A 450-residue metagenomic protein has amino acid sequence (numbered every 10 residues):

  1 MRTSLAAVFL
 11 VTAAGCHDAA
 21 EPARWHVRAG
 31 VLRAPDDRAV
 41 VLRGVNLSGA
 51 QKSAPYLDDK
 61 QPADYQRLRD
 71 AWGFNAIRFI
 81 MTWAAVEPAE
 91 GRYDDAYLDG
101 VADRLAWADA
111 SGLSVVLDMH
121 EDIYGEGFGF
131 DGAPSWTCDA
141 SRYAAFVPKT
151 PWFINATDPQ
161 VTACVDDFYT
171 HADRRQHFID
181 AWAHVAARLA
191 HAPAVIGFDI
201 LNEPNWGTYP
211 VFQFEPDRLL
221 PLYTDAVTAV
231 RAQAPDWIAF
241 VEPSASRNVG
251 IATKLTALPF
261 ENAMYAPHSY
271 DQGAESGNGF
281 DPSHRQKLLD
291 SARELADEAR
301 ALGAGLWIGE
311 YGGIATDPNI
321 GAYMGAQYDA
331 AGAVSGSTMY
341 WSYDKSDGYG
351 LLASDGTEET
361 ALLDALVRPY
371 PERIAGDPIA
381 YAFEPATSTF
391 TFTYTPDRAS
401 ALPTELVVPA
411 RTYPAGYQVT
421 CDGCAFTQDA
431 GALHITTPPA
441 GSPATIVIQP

Functional and structural regions predicted by a protein language model:
M1-A7: Sec-dependent signal peptide recognition, specifically the positively charged N-region followed immediately by
L5, E21, A187, Q327 (+1 more regions): Residues embedded in well-ordered secondary-structure elements
A14-G15: C-terminal motif of bacterial Sec signal peptides marking the signal peptidase cleavage site
P22-R24, R28-I238, P243-I251: Active-site mouth of glycoside hydrolases
V31-A39, I179-A181, I196, Y209-T445: Substrate-binding clefts and catalytic carboxylate motifs of secreted carbohydrate-active enzymes
